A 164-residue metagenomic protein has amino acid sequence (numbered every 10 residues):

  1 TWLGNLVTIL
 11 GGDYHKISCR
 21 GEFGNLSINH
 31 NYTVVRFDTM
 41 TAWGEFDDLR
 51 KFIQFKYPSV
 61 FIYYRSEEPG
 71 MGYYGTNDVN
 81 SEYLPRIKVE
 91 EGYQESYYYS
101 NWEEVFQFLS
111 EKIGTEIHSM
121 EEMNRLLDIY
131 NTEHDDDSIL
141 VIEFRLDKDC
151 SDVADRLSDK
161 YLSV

Functional and structural regions predicted by a protein language model:
T1-V164: Intrinsic low-complexity, intrinsically disordered or marginally ordered coil/linker segments
